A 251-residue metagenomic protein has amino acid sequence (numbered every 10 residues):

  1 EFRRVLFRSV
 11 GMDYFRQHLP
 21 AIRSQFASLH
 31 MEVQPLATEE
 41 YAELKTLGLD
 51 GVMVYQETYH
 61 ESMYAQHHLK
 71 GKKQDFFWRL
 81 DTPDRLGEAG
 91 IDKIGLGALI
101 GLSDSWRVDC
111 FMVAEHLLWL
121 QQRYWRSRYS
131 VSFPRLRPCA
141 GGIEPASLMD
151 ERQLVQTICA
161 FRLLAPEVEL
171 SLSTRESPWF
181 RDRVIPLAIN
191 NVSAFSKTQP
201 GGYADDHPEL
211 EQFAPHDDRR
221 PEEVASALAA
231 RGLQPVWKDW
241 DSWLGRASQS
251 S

Functional and structural regions predicted by a protein language model:
E1-L6: Short, small-residue-biased leader/transition segments that mark boundaries at the very start of proteins
R8, L29-E32, L36, L69-G71 (+3 more regions): Conserved strand-turn element in the central/C-terminal portion of the radical SAM core barrel that lines
V10-L99: Radical SAM/AdoMet-radical enzyme domain recognition
F15, F76-R79, C110-V113, L154 (+1 more regions): Aromatic/hydrophobic pocket-lining residues that form the small-molecule binding cavity in soluble enzyme cores
I22-A27, D81-I94, L120-R123, A160-L170 (+1 more regions): A structural motif corresponding to the C-terminal end of an alpha-helix and its immediate exit/capping segment
A37-G48, D92, L102-L118, S177-L187: Catalytic cores of alpha/beta
V54, L86, L117, F161 (+1 more regions): Conserved, mostly hydrophobic/aromatic
F111, Q122-S251: Auxiliary Fe-S-binding modules of radical SAM enzymes
